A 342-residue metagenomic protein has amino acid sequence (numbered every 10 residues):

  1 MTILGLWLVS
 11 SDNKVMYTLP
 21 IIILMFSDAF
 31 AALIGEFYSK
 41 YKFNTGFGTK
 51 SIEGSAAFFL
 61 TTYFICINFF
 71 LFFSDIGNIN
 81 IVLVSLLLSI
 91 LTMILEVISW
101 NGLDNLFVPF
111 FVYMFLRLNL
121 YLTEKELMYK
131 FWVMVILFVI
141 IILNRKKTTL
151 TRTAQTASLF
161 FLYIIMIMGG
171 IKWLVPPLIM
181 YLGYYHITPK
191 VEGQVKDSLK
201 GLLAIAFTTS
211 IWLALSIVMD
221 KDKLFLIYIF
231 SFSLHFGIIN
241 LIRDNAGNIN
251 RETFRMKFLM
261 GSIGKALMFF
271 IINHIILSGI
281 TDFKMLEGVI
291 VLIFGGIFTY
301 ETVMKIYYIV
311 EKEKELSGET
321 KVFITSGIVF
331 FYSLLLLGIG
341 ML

Functional and structural regions predicted by a protein language model:
M1-F30, G35-N44, S51, S55-L342: Hydrophobic alpha-helical transmembrane segments
